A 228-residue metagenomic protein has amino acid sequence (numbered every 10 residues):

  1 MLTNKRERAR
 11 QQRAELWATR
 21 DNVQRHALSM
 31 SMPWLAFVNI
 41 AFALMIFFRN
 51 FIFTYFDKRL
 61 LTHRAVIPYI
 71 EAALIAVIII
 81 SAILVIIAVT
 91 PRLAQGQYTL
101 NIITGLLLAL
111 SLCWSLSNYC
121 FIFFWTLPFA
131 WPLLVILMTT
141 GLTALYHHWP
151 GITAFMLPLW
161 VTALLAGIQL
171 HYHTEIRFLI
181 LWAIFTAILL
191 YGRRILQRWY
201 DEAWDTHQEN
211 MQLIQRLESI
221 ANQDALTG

Functional and structural regions predicted by a protein language model:
M1-N101: N-terminal juxtamembrane segment and adjoining first transmembrane helix
F47-T54, I86-V89, Y119, G167 (+2 more regions): Transmembrane helix-loop junctions and nearby membrane-interface residues
I75-I87, A109-S117, L189: Hydrophobic core of alpha-helical transmembrane segments in multi-pass integral membrane proteins
I86-L93, A183-Q212: Juxtamembrane or sensor-core-proximal signal-transducing alpha helices that couple sensory domains to cytosolic
I102-Y119, F124-Q169, A183: Alpha-helical transmembrane segments of integral membrane proteins
H173-A183: Loop-to-transmembrane alpha-helix initiation sites
E218-G228: Conserved nucleotide-binding and Mg2+-coordinating catalytic segments in signaling enzymes
